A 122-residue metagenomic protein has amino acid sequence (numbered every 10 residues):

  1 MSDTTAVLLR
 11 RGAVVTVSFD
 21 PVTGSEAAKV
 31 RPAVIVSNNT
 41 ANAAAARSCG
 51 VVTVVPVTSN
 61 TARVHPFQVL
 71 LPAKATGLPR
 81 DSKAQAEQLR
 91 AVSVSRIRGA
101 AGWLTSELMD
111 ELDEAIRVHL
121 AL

Functional and structural regions predicted by a protein language model:
M1-L122: Conserved functional hotspots at enzyme active or ligand-binding sites that engage polyanionic ligands
